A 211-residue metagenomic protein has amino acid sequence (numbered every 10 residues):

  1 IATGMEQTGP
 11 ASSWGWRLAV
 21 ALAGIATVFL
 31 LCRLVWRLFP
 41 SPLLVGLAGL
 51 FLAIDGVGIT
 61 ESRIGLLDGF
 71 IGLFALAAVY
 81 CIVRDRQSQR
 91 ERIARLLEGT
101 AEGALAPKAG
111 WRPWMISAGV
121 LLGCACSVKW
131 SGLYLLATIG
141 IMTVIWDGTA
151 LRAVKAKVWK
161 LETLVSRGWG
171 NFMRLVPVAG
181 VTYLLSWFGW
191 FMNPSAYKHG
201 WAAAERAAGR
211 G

Functional and structural regions predicted by a protein language model:
I1-A11: Short hydrophobic/aromatic helix or loop-helix immediately within or flanking a transmembrane segment in polytopic
S13-W16, V20, V57, R63-F70 (+1 more regions): Short acidic/glycine- and proline-prone juxtamembrane loop motifs at membrane-interface regions of multi-pass membrane
L18-F39, A77: Transmembrane-helix motifs of polytopic, lipid-linked glycan transferases
G24, L52, L67, I71-V79 (+1 more regions): Hydrophobic core segments of transmembrane alpha-helices in multi-pass, intramembrane catalytic enzymes
F39, A78-M115, T143-L151: Membrane-interface transmembrane helices that cradle and orient dolichyl/undecaprenyl
A48-A53, T60, L122, C126: Short helix- or helix-capping micro-motifs that position conserved polar/aromatic residues at function-defining sites
G72, I116, S131-A153: Transmembrane-embedded, aromatic-rich helix segments that form part of the hydrophobic channel/pocket engaging
V120, C124, V144-G211: Transmembrane-lumen/periplasm boundary regions of multi-pass, lipid-linked membrane glycan transferases
